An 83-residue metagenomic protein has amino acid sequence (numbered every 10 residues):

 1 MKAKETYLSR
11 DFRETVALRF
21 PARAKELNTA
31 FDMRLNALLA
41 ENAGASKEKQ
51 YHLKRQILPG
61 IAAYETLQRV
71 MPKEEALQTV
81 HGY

Functional and structural regions predicted by a protein language model:
M1-A3, E48, L53: Generic cytosolic/nucleocytoplasmic N-terminal low-complexity/intrinsically disordered segments
K2-L18: Short, charge-rich amphipathic alpha-helices with coiled-coil/heptad character
V16-R19, R23, H52: Non-transmembrane, amphipathic alpha-helical segments
R23-N36, Q56-I57: Short amphipathic alpha-helical heptad-repeat segments
L39-Y51, R69-V70: Charged, low-complexity interaction regions
Y51-G82: Short, charge-rich amphipathic interface segments used for partner binding and complex assembly
